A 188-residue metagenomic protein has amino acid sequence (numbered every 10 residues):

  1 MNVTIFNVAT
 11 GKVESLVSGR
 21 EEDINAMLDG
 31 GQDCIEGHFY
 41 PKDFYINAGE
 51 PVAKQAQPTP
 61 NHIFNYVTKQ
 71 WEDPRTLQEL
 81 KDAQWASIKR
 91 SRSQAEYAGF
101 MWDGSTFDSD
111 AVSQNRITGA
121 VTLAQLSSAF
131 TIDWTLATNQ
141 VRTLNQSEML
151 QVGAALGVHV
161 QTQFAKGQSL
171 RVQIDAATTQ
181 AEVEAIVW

Functional and structural regions predicted by a protein language model:
N2-G30, A48-W188: A preference for well-ordered globular domain cores that mediate specific macromolecular interactions or catalysis
D29, C34-K42, I46-N47: Metal-dependent nucleotide-binding catalytic modules
